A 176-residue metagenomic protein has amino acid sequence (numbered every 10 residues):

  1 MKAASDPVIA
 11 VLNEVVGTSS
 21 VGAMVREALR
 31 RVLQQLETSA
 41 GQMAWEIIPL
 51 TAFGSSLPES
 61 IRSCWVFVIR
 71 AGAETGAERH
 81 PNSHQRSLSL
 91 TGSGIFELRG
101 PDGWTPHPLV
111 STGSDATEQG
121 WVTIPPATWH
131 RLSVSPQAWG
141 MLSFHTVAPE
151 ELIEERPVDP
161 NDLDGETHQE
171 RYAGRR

Functional and structural regions predicted by a protein language model:
M1-I61, T112-S114, R176: A short, N-terminal "cap"/entry segment at the start of jelly-roll beta-barrel domains of the cupin/DSBH fold
M1-K2, G100-T117, W129-R176: Double-stranded beta-helix
G54-P58, T75-P81, S87-L88, S133-V134: Short histidine-centered beta-strand/loop micro-motifs that create catalytic or ligand/metal-coordination sites
S60-R62, R70-E74, S93-I95, D102-G103: Short, charged/polar surface micro-motifs in flexible loops or helix N-caps
C64-I69, R86-S89, I95, G140-S143: Ordered hydrophobic segments in well-structured contexts
W65-R86, I124: Conserved short histidine dyad/triad with adjacent acidic residue
P81-G103: Glycine- and acidic-residue-biased ligand/ion/polar-headgroup-sensing regions
